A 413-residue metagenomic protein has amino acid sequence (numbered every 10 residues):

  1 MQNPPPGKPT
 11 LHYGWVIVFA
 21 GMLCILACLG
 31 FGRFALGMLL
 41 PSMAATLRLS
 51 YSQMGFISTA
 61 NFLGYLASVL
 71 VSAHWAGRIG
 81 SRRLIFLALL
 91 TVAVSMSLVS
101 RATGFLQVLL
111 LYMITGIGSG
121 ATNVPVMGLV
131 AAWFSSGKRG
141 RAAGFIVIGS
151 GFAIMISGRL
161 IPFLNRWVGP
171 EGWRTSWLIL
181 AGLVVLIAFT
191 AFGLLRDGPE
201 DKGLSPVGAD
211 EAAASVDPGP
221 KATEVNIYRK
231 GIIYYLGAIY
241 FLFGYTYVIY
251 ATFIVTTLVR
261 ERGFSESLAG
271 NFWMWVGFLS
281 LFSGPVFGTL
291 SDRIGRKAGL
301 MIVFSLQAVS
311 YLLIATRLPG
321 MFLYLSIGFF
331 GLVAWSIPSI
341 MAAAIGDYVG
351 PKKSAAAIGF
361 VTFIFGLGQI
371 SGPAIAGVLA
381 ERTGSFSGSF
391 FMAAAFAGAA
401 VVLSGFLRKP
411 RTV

Functional and structural regions predicted by a protein language model:
L29, I114-V126, F330-M341: Core transmembrane helices of Major Facilitator Superfamily
L36-L40, R229-F282: Extracytoplasmic gate region of multi-pass secondary transporters
A67-L106, S291, K297: Conserved MFS/SLC helix-loop-helix module at the cytosolic interface between two early adjacent transmembrane helices
S95, L106-I114, M321-F329: Paired small-residue
M113-I148: Cytoplasmic helix-loop-helix junction between adjacent transmembrane helices in 12-TM secondary transporters
F145-P199: Helix-loop-helix hairpin linking two adjacent transmembrane segments in secondary transporters
M274-S283, T289-A344: C-terminal transmembrane helical hairpin of 12-TM major facilitator-type secondary transporters
V349-T383, A393: A late C-terminal transmembrane helix in Major Facilitator Superfamily
